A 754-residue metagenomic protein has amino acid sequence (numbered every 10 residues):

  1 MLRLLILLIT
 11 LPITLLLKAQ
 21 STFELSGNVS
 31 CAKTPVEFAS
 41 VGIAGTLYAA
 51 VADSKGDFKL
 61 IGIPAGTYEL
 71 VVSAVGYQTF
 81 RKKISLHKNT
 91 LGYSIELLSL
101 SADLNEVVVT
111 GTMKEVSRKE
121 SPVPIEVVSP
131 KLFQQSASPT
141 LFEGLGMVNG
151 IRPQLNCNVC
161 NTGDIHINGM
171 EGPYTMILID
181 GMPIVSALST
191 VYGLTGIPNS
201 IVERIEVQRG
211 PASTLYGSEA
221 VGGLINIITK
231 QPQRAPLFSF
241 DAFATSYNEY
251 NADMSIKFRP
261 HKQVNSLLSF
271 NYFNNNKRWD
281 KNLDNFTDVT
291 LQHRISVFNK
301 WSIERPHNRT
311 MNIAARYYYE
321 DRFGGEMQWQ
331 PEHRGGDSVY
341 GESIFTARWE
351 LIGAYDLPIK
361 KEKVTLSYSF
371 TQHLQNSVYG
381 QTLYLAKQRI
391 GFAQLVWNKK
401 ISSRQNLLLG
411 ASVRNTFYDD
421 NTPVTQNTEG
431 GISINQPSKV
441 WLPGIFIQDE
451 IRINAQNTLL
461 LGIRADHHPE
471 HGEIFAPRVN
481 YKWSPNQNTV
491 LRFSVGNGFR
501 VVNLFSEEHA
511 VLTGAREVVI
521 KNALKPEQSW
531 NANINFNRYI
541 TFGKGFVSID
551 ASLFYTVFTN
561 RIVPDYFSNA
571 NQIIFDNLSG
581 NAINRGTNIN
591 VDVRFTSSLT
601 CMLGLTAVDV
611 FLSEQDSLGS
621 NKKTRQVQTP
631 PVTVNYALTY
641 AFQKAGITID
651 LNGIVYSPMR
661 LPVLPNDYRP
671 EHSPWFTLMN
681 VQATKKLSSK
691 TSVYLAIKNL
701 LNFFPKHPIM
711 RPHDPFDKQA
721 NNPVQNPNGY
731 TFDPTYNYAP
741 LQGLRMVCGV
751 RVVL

Functional and structural regions predicted by a protein language model:
N28-T34, A39-A44, S73-Y77, H87-Q134 (+1 more regions): Short, acidic, small-residue-rich periplasmic hinge/interaction motif at the N-terminus of Gram-negative outer-membrane
I61, D164-H166, M182-R209, V297 (+1 more regions): Short acidic/polar hinge/loop motifs at secondary-structure boundaries that mediate gating or recognition
G92-E96, L141-G144, G163-H166, L178 (+4 more regions): N-terminal periplasmic accessory domains that precede and gate Gram-negative outer-membrane beta-barrel machines
I125, F142-P183, E203: Extracytoplasmic beta-strand/coil segments of soluble accessory domains associated with Gram-negative outer-membrane
N275-S296, S302-V364, F370-R389, N722-P723: Flexible loop and strand-edge segments within Gram-negative outer membrane beta-barrel domains
K363-S377, S484, R492, A523-N577 (+1 more regions): Membrane-embedded beta-barrel scaffold of Gram-negative outer-membrane proteins
N454-Q456, I549, F554-V557, N577-V663: Gram-negative outer-membrane beta-barrel transporters
C601, V655-P662, K685-L754: C-terminal beta-signal and adjacent terminal beta-strands/loops of Gram-negative outer-membrane beta-barrel proteins
